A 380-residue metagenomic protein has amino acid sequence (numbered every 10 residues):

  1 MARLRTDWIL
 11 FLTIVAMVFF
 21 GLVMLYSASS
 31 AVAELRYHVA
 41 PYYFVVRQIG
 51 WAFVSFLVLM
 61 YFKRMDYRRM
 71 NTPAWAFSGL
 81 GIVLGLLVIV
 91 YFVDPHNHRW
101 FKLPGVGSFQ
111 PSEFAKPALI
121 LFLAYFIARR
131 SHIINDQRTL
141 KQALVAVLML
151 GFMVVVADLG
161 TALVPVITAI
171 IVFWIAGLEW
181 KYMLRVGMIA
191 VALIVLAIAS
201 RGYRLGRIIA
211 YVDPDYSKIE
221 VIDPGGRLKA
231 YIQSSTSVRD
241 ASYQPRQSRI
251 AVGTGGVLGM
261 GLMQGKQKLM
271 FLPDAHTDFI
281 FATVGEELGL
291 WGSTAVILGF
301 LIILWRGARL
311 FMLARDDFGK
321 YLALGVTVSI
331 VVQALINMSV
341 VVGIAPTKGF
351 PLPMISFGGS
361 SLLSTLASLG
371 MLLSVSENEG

Functional and structural regions predicted by a protein language model:
M1, A314, V332-G380: A juxtamembrane structural motif centered on a specific transmembrane helix
M1-I14: N-terminal membrane topogenic signal
T13-F19, Y37-D240, A282-V340, A367-M371: Hydrophobic alpha-helical transmembrane segments of multi-pass inner membrane proteins, especially in bacterial systems
V15-S30: Alpha-helical transmembrane segments of multi-pass membrane proteins
F19-V23, H276, V342: Short helix-kink/termination motifs in transmembrane helices of multi-pass secondary transporters
A31-R36: Juxtamembrane/transmembrane-helix boundary motifs at the membrane-water interface
D158-L163, M260-Q264, A275-T277, A345-K348 (+2 more regions): Transmembrane helix boundary and interhelical junction motifs in multipass membrane proteins
R239, R246-L288: Long extracytoplasmic/lumenal interhelical loops at the membrane interface of multi-pass membrane proteins
